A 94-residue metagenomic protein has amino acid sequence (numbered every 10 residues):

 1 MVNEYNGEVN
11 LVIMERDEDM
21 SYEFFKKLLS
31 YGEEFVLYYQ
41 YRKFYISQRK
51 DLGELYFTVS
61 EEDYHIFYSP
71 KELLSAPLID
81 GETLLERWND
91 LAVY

Functional and structural regions predicted by a protein language model:
V2-M14, H65-Y94: Mixed-charge, Lys/Arg-enriched low-complexity segments
V2-V36: Negatively charged, low-complexity tracts enriched in Asp/Glu with abundant Ser/Thr
R16, S21, R49, S60 (+1 more regions): Serine/threonine-rich low-complexity intrinsically disordered regions
E18-M20, S47-E54, K71-S75: A short, sequence-level motif marking secondary-structure junctions
Y22-E23, E33, R42, L55 (+2 more regions): Short non-domain terminal segments
L28-S60: Amphipathic, interaction-prone secondary-structure segments
